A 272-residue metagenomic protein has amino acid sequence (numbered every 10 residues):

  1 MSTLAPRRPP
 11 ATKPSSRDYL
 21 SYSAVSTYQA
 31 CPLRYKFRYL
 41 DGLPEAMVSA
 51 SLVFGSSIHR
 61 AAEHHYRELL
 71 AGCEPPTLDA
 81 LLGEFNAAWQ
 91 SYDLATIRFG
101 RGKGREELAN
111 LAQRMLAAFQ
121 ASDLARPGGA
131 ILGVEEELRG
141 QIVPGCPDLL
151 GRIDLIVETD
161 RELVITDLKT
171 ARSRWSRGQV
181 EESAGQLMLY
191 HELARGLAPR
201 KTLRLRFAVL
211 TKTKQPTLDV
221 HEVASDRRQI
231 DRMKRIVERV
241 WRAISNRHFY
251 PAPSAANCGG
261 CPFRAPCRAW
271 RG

Functional and structural regions predicted by a protein language model:
M1-P6: N-terminal acidic, proline/glycine-rich, low-complexity intrinsically disordered segments
R7-S23: Charged, compositionally biased N-terminal leader segments and the immediate start of the first structured element
P10, Y19, V180, E192-G272: Metal-dependent nuclease catalytic regions and adjoining charged, substrate-binding loops involved in nucleic-acid end
V25-S26, A30-L70, A109, Q113 (+3 more regions): Nuclease catalytic cores
C31-F37, E162-D167, E238: Active-site-adjacent bridging/hinge elements
A50, F54, G104, L108 (+2 more regions): Hydrophobic (often cysteine-bearing) scaffold residues that line and stabilize catalytic clefts of nucleotide/cofactor
A61-E135, Q141: A non-catalytic, helix-rich entry segment at domain boundaries
G133-A194: Non-catalytic protein-protein interaction segments used by genome-maintenance enzymes to assemble and couple activities
